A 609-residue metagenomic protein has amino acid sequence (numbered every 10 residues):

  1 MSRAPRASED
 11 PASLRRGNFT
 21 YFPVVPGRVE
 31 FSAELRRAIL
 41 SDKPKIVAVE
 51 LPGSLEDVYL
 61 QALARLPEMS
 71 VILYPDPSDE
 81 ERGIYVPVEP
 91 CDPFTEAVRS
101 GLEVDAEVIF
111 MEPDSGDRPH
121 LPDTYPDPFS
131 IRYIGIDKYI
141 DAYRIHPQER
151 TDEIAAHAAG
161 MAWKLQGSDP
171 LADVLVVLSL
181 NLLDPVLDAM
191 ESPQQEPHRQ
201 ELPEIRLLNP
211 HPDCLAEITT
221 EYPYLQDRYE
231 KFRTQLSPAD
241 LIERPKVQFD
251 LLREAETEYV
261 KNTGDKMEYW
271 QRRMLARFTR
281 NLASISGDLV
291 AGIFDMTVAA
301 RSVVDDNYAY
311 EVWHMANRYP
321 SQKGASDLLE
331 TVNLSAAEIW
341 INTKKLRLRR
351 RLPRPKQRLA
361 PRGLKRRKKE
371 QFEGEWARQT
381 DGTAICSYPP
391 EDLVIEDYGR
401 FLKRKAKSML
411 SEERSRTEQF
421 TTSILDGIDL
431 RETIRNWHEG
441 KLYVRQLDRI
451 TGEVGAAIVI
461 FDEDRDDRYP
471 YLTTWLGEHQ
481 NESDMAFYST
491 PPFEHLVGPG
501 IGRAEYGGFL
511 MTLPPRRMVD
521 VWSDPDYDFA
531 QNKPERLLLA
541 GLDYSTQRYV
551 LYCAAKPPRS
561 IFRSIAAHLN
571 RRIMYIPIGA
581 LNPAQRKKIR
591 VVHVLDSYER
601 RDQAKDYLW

Functional and structural regions predicted by a protein language model:
M1-W609: Compositional signal for N-terminal targeting/processing segments
